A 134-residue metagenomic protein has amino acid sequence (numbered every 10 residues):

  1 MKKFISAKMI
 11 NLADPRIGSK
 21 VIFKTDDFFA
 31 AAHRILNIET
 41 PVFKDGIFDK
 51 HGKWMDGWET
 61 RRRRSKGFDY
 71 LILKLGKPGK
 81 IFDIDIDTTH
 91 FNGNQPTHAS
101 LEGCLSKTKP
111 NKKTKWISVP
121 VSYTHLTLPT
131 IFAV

Functional and structural regions predicted by a protein language model:
M1-S65, F82, H90-V119: Juxtadomain low-complexity/linker regions and immediately adjacent membrane-anchoring helices
K24, K74-G76: A structural detector for beta-sheet-dominated domains
K66-F68, G76-D83: Extended extracellular/luminal ectodomain segments enriched in beta-structured repeat modules
T124-T130: Conserved small/polar residues in nucleotide/adenosyl-binding loops
